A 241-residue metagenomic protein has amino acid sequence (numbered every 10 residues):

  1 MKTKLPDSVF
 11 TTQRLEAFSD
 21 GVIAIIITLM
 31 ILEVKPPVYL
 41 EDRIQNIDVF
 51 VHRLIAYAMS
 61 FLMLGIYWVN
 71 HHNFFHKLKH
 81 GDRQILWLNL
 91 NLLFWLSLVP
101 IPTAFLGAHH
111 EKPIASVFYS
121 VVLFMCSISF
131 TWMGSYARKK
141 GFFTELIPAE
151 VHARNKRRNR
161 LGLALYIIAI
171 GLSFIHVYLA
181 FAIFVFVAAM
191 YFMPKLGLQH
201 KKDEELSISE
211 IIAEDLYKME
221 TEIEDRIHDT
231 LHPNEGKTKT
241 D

Functional and structural regions predicted by a protein language model:
M1-D241: Multi-pass alpha-helical transmembrane bundle typical of ion/small-solute transporters and intramembrane aspartyl
